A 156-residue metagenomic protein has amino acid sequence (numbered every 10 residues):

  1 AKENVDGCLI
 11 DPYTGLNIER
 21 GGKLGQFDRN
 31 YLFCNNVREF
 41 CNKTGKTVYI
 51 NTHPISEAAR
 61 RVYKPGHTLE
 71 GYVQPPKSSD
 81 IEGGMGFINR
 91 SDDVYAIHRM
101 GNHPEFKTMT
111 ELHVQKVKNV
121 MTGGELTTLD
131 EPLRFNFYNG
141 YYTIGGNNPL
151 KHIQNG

Functional and structural regions predicted by a protein language model:
A1-L9, G22, E39-T44, S56-G156: C-terminal regions of RecA-like/P-loop NTPase motor modules
V5-R38: Helical hairpin unit composed of two closely spaced alpha helices linked by a short loop
G15, I55-S56: Signature of the SF2 helicase/ATPase Hel1-core->accessory helical subdomain module
I50-H53: Conserved H-loop
